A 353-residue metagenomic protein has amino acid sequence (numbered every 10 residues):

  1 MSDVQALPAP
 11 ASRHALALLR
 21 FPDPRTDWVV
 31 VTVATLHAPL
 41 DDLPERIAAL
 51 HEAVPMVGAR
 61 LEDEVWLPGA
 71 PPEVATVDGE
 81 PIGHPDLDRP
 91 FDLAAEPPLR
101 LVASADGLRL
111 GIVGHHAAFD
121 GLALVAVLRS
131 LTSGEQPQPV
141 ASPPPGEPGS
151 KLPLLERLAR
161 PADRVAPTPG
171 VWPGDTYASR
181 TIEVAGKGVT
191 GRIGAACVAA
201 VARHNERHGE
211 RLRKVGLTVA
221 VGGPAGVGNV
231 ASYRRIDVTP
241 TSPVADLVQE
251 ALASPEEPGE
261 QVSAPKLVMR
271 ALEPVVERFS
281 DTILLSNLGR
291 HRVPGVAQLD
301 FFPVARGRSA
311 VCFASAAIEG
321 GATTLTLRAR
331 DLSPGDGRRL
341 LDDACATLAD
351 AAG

Functional and structural regions predicted by a protein language model:
M1-P145, G149-S150, K187-S232, V293-G353: Non-catalytic N-terminal regions of enzymes
T32, A70, T176, S263-M269: Short, isolated positions within intrinsically disordered regulatory regions of eukaryotic proteins
T32-T35, G170-G186: Short amphipathic
E73-E80, P148-A162, A225-V230, L272-L285: Short, charged low-complexity intrinsically disordered segments located at boundaries of structured domains
S130, G134-S179: Short, flexible helix-coil linker/hinge segments at the edges of structured domains or between repeats
L158, A166, T218-V227, V244-L247: Amphipathic alpha-helical interface surfaces
A185-G188, S280: Extended interaction regions within the primary functional domain
N229-H291: Helical lid/core segments from catalytic subdomains that handle acyl or acyl-like groups
